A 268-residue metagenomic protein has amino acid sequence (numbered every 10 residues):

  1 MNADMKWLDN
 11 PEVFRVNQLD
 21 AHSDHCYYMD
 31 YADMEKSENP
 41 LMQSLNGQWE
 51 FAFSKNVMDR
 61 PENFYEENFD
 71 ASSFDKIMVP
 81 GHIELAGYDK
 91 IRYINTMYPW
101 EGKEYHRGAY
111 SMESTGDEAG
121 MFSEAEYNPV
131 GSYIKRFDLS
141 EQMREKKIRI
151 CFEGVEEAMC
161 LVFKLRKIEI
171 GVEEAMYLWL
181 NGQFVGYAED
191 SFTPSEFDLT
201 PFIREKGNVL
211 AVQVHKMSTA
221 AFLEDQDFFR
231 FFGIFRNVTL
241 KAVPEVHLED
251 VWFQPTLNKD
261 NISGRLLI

Functional and structural regions predicted by a protein language model:
M1-K147, E156, S218, F222-Q226 (+1 more regions): Extended carbohydrate-recognition surfaces in non-catalytic/accessory domains of CAZymes and lectin-like proteins
Y28-D30, E35, C160-R166, N258-I268: Short, intrinsically disordered, charge-balanced linker/junction segments flanking boundaries in proteins
S44, V130-R136, K147-R149, P194 (+2 more regions): Intrinsic-disorder/low-complexity, polar/charged segments enriched in Ser/Thr/Lys/Arg/Asp/Glu/Gln
W49, F74, F137, R144-E169 (+4 more regions): Short, well-structured beta-strand segments within conserved domains
M97-S123, E189-S191, L199-I268: An acidic-aromatic loop/edge-strand motif
E124, C151-E153, Y177-W179: Glycine-rich active-site/cofactor-binding loop and its immediate structural neighborhood
V162-R166, W179-V185: Short strand-turn-strand beta-turns centered on an Asx-Gly dipeptide
